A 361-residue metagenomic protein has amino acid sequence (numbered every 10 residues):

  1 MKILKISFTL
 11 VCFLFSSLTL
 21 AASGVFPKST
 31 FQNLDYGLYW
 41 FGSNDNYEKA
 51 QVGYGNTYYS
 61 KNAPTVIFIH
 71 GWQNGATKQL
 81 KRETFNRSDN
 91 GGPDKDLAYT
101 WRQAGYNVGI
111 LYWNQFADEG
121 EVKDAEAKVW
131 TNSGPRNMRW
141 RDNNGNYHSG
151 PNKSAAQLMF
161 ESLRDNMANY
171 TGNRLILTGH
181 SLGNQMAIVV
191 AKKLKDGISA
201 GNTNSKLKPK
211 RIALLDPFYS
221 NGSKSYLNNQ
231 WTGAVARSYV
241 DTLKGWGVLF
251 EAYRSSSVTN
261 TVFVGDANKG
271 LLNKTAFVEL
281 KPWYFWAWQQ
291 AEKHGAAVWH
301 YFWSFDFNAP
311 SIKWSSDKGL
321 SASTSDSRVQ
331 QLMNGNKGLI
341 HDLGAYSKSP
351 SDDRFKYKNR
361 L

Functional and structural regions predicted by a protein language model:
M1-F8: Bacterial N-terminal signal peptides that target proteins for export
F8-L14: Hydrophobic helical h-region of N-terminal Sec-dependent signal peptides in bacterial secretory/periplasmic proteins
S16-L18: N-terminal signal peptide c-region/cleavage motif recognized by signal peptidases
A21-G55: A domain-start/cap signature at the N-terminus of enzymes
E48-K123: Short, surface-exposed "cap/lid" segments of acyl-processing enzymes
A76-T77, A117-K128, N221-K224, T261: Short acidic/His/Gly/Ser-rich catalytic and metal-binding motifs that mark active-site loops of diverse hydrolases
T131-G270: Serine-dependent carboxylesterase/thioesterase catalytic core of lipase-like alpha/beta-hydrolase/SGNH enzymes
G245-L361: C-terminal catalytic-base region of ester-bond hydrolases, centering on the histidine of the charge-relay
